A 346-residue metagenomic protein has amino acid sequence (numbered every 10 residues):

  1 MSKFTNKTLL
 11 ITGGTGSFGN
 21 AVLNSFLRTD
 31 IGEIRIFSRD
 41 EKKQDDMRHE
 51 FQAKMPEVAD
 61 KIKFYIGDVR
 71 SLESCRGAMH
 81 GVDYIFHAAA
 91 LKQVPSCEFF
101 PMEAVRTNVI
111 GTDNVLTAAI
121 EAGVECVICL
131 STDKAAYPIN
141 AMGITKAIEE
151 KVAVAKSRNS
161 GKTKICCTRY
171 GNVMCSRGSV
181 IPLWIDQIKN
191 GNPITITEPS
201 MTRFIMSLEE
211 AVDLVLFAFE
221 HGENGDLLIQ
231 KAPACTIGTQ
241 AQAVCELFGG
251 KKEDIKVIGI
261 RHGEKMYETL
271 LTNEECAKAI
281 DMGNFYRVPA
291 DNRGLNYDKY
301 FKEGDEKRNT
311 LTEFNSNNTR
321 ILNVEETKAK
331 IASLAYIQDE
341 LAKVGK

Functional and structural regions predicted by a protein language model:
K3, E121, K151-N172, S179-K346: Strand-loop microenvironment adjacent to phosphate/nucleotide-handling motifs in alpha/beta enzyme folds
K7-T29: N-terminal Rossmann NAD(P)H-binding glycine-rich loop of SDR-like oxidoreductase domains
T12, M79-A88, C129: Rossmann-fold scaffold of SDR-type NAD(P)-dependent oxidoreductases
D30-D46: Conserved glycine-rich Rossmann-like NAD(P)H-binding loop of the short-chain dehydrogenase/reductase
S38, Y65-I66, R106, E198 (+1 more regions): Conserved residues in the N-terminal Rossmann fold of short-chain dehydrogenase/reductase
K63-Y84: Conserved Rossmann-fold cofactor-binding substructure of NAD(P)-dependent oxidoreductases
F64, A104, I165-T168: Hydrophobic/aromatic anchor residues within beta-strands of the central parallel beta-sheet of Rossmann-like
H87, L91-K151, A155: Conserved Rossmann-fold NAD(P)-dependent oxidoreductase catalytic core, especially the SDR/UDP-sugar
